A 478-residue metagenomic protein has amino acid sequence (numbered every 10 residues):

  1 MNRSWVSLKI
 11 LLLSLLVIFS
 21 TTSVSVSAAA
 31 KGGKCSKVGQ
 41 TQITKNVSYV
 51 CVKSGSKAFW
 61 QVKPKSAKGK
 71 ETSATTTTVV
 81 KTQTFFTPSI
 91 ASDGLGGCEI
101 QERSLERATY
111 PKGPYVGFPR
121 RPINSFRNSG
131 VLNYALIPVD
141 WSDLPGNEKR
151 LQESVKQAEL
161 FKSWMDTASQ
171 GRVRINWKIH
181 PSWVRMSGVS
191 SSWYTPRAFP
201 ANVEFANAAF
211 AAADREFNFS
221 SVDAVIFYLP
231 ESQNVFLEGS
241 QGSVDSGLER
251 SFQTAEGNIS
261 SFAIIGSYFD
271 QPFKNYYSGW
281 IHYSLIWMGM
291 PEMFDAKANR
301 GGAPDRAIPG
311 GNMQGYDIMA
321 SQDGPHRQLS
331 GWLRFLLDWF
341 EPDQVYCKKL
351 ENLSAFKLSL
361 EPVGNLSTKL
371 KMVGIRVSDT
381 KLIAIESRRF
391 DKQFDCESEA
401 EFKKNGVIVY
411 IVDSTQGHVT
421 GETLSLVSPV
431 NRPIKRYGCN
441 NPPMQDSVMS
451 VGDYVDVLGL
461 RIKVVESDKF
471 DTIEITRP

Functional and structural regions predicted by a protein language model:
M1-L12: Bacterial N-terminal signal peptides that target proteins for export
I18-V26: C-terminal segment of classical bacterial N-terminal signal peptides
A28-Q42: Secreted, propeptide-processed cysteine-rich mini-domains
K45-K53: Extracellular disulfide-bonded cysteine-rich modules/repeats
T72-K81: Extracellular mucin-like PTS domains
V80, F85-A91, I100, L248-Q271 (+1 more regions): Non-catalytic C-terminal accessory/binding modules of secreted extracellular proteins
V80-Y276, W280, S284, S398 (+2 more regions): Zn2+-dependent metallopeptidase catalytic core
S232-C396: Extracellular hydrolytic enzyme modules, especially secreted metalloproteases of the metzincin/thermolysin-like class
